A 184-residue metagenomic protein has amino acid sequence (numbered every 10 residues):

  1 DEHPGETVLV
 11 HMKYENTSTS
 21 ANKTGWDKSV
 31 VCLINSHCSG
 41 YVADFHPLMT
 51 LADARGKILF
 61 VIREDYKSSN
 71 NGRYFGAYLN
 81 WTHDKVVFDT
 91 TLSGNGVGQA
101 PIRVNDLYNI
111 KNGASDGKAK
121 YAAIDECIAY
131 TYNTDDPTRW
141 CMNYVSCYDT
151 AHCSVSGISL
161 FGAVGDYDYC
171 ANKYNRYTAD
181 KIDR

Functional and structural regions predicted by a protein language model:
E2-R184: Catalytic cores of phosphodiester-bond hydrolases, prominently lipid phosphodiesterases
